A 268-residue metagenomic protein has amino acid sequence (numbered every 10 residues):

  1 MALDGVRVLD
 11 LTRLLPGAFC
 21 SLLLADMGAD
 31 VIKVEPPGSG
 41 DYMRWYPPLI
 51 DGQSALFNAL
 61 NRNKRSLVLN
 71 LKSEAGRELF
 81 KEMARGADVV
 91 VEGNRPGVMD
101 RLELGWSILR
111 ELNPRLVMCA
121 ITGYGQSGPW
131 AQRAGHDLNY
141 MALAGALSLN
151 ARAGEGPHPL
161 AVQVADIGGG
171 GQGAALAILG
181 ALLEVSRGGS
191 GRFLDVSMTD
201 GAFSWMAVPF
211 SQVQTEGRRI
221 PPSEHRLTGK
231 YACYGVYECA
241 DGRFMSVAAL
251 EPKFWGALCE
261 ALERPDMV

Functional and structural regions predicted by a protein language model:
M1-R7, P221, E238-A240: Terminal low-complexity tails and localization/encapsulation signals of metabolic enzymes
M1-S190: N-terminal helix-loop segment corresponding to the beta1-alpha1 unit of nucleotide/adenylate-binding folds
G38, Y124-G125, M198-F203, D241-R243 (+1 more regions): Glycine-rich beta-alpha junction loops
G40-Y42, T215-P222: Short Pro/Gly-enriched beta-strand edge/turn motifs at strand-loop
L56-N58, L194, G235: Residue-level detector of beta-strand structural context in well-folded domains
A144, G170-G191, S204-E216, A257-D266: Oxidoreductase and adenylate-handling cofactor-binding alpha/beta cores
H158-G169, G191-F193, E224-T228, A232-Y234 (+1 more regions): A short glycine-threonine-serine/GTX helix/turn-capping micro-motif
C233-V268: Aromatic-enriched alpha-helical interface/lid elements that frame and gate functional surfaces
